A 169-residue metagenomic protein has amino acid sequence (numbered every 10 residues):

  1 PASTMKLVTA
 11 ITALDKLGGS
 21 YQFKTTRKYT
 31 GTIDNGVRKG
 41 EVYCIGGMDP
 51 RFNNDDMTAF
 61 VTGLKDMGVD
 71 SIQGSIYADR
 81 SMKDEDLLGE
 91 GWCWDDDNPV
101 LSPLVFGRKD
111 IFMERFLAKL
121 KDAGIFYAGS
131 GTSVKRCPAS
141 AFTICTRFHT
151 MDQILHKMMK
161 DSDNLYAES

Functional and structural regions predicted by a protein language model:
A2-A13: Active/ligand-binding-proximal structured segments within catalytic/core domains that scaffold catalytic residues
D15-S169: Conserved serine DD-peptidase/penicillin-binding transpeptidase domain and beta-lactam-recognizing active-site
